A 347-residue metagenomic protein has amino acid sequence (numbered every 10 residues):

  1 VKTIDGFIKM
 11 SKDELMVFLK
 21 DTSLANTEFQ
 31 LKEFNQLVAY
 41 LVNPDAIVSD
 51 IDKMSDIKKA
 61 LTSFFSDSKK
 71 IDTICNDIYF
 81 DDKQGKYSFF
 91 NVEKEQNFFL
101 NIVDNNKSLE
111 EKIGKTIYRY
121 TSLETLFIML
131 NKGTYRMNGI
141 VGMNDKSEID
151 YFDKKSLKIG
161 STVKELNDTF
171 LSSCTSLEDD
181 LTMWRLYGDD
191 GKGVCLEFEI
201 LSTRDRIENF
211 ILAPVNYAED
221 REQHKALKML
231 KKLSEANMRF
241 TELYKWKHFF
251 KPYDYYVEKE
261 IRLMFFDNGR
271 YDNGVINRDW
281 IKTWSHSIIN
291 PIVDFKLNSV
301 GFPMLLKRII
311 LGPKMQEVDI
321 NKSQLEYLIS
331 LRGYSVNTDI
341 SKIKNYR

Functional and structural regions predicted by a protein language model:
K2-R347: Partner-binding and oligomerization surfaces adjacent to conserved cores of proteins that assemble macromolecular
